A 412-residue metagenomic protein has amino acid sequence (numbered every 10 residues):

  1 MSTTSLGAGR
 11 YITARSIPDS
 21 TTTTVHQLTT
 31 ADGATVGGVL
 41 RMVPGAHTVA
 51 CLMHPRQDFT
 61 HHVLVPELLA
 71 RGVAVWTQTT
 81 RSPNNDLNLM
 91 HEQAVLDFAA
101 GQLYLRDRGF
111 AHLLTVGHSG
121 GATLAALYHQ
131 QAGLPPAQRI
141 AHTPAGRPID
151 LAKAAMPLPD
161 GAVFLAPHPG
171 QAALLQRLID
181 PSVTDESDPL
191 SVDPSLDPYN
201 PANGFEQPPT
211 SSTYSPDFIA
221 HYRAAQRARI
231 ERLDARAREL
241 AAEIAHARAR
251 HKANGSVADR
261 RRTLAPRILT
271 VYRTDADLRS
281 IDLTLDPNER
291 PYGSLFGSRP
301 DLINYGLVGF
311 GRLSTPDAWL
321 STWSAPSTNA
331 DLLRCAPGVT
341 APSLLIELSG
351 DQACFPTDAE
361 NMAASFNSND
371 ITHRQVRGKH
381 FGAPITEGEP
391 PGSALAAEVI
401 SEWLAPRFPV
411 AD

Functional and structural regions predicted by a protein language model:
S2-T48, I385-T386, P390-S393: N-terminal cap/lid segment of alpha/beta-hydrolase-fold proteins
T35-G37, R41-N84: Short, surface-exposed "cap/lid" segments of acyl-processing enzymes
R81-L114, L134, E389-L395: Catalytic nucleophile-loop/oxyanion-hole region of alpha/beta-hydrolase and closely related hydrolase-like folds
P148-Y292: Alpha/beta-hydrolase-fold enzymes
L174, Q352-D358: Conserved alpha/beta-hydrolase "acid-adjacent" motif
V339, L345-E347: Short beta-strand/loop motif that positions the catalytic acidic residue of the alpha/beta-hydrolase fold
A364-A383: Catalytic histidine neighborhood in serine/cysteine hydrolases with alpha/beta-hydrolase-type architecture
R377-D412: Catalytic active-site module of serine/aspartate enzymes centered on a nucleophile-bearing elbow/loop
